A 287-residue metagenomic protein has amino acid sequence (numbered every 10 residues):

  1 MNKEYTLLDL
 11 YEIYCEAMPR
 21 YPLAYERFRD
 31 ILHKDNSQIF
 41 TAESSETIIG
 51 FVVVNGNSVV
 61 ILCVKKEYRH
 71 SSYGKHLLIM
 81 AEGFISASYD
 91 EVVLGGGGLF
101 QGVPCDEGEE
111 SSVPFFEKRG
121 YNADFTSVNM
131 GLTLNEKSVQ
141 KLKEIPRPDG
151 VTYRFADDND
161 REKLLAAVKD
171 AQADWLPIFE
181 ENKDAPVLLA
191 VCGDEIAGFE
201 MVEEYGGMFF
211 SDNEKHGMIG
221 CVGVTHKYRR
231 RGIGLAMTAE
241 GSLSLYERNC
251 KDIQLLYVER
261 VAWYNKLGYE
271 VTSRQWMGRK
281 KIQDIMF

Functional and structural regions predicted by a protein language model:
M1-R27, S127, Q140-D174: Short amphipathic alpha-helix that is part of the acyltransferase structural core
Y21-S44, I48-I61, K169-V224: A conserved beta-strand-loop-helix scaffold within acyl/acetyltransferase catalytic domains
S37, A87-D90, C250: Short, high-confidence coil segments that cap the C-terminus of an alpha-helix and link into the following beta-strand
G50, F125-V128, A197-G198, S273: A structural microfeature
S58-S71, G98, I219-R229, E259: A short, internal acetyl-CoA/4′-phosphopantetheine-binding micro-motif in the GNAT/acyltransferase core
V59, V92-G96, V103, I219 (+1 more regions): Conserved hydrophobic beta-strand within the GNAT/NAT acetyltransferase core sheet that lines the active-site cleft
H70-S86, C221-V224, R230-L243, E247 (+2 more regions): Conserved acetyl-CoA-binding loop-helix of GNAT-fold acetyltransferases
I79-P148, G278-K280: Acyl-donor-binding surface of acyltransferase catalytic domains
